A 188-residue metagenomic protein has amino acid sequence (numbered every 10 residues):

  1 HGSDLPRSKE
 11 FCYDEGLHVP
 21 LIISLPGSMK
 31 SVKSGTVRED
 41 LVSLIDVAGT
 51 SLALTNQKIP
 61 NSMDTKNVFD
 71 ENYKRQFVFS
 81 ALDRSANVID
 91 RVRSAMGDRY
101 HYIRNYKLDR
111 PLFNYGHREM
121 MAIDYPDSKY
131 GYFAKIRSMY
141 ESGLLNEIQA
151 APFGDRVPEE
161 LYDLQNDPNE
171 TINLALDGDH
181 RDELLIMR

Functional and structural regions predicted by a protein language model:
H1, P20-I23, V47-L52, E160-D167: Beta-strand elements within well-structured catalytic alpha/beta cores of enzymes that handle phosphate/sulfate esters
H1-G2, S28-M29, R84-A86, L108-D109: Solvent-exposed loop/turn segments at secondary-structure junctions within structured extracellular/periplasmic domains
H1-T36, S43, D64: Histidine-centered active-site microenvironments of extracellular/periplasmic hydrolases and transferases
S3-E10, A53, N114-Y115, N173: Short, solvent-exposed loop/turn and secondary-structure capping segments
R7-E10, S80-A81, L145-A150: Short, P/G- and charge-enriched loop/turn segments at secondary-structure junctions
D14, A86-A175, E183: C-terminal, low-complexity/hydrophilic appendages and adjacent surface loops of extracellular/periplasmic anionic
G35-G97, I172-L176, H180-I186: Polar, surface-exposed loop/tail segments that function as active-site lids or cofactor/substrate-recognition elements
